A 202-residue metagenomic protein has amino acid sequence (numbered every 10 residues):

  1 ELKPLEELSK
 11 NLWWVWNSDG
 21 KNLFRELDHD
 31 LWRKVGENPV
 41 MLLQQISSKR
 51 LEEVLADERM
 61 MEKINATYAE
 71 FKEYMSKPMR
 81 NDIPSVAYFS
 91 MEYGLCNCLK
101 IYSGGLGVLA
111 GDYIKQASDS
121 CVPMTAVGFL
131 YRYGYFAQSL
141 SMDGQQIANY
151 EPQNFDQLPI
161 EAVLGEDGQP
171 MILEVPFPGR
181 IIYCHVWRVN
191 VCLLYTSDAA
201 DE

Functional and structural regions predicted by a protein language model:
E1-P78: Extended, charge-enriched "interface" segments that sit outside catalytic cores
R80-N97: Structured, charged N-terminal subsegments at the starts of enzyme catalytic cores and at intra-chain domain/subunit
Y93-C98, Y131-A137: Flexible loop/turn segments at secondary-structure boundaries
C96, K100-P123, V127: A conserved hydrophobic secondary-structure block that centers on an alpha-helix together with its immediately flanking
S118-F136, A148-Y150: Hydrophobic or amphipathic alpha-helical targeting/insertion segments
D143-V186: Extended, Lys/Arg-enriched charged tracts that mediate electrostatic binding to polyanionic substrates
R188-L194: Beta-strand-turn-beta hairpins that frame and shape the catalytic cleft of phosphate-ester-processing enzymes
Y195-D201: Conserved small/polar residues in nucleotide/adenosyl-binding loops
